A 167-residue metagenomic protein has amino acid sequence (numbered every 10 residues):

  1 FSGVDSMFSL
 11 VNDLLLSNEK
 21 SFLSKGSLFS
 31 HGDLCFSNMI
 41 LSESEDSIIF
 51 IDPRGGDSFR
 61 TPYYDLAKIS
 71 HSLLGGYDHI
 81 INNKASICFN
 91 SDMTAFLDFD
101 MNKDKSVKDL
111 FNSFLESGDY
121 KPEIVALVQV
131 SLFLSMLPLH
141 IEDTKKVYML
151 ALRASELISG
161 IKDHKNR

Functional and structural regions predicted by a protein language model:
F1-F29, S42, E116-S117: An alpha-helical support segment within catalytic cores of ATP-dependent transferases
S2-S6, D46, Y120-R167: Regulatory N- and C-terminal appendages and interdomain linkers associated with kinase/kinase-like NTP transferase
S21, K25, D57-R60, K121-I124 (+1 more regions): Short, solvent-exposed segments of well-ordered alpha helices
F29, I49-D52: Pre-DFG segment of protein kinase catalytic domains
F29-H31, F36: Catalytic-loop of the protein kinase fold
L34, R54-G55: A short beta-strand motif that forms part of the nucleic acid-binding face of small beta-barrel RNA-binding folds
N38-I49: Conserved protein kinase catalytic/activation segment
I48, G55-F114, V130-T144: Active-site activation/catalytic loop segments of kinase-like enzymes and analogous catalytic loops in related
